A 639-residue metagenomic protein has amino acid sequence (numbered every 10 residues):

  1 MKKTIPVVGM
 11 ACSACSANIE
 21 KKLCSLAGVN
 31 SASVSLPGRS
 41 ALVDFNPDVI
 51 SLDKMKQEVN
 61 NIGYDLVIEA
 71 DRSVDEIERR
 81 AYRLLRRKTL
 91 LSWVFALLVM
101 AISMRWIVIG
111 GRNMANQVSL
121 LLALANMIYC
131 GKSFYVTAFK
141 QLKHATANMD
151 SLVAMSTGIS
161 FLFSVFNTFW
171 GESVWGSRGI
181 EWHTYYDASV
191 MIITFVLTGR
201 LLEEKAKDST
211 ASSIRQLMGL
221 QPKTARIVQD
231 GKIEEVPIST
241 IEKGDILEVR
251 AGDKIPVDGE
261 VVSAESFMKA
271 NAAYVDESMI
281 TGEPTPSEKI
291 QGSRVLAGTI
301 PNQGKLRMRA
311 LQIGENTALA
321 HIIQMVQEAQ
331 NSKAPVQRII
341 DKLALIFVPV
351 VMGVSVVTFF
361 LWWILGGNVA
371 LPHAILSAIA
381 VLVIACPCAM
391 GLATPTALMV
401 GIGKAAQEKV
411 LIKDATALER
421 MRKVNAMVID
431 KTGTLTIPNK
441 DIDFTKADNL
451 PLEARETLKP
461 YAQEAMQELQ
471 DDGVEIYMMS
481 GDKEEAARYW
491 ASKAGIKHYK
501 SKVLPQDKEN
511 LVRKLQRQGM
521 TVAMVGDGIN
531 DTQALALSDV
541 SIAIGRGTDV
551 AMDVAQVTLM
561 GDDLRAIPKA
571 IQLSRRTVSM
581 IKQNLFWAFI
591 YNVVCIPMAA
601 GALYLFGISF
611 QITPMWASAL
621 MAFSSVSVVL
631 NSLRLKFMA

Functional and structural regions predicted by a protein language model:
M1-N116, Q216, K232-I233, A270 (+6 more regions): Flexible metal-binding regulatory segments at protein termini and peripheral loops
T4, L26-V49, D53, H183-Y186 (+3 more regions): Conserved cytosolic catalytic loops of P-type ATPases
A17, G38, I412, R422 (+3 more regions): Conserved ATP-binding TGD loop and adjacent catalytic N/P-domain core of P-type ATPases
E58-E76, Q117-S119, A123-T224, E242 (+9 more regions): Actuator/coupling domain of P-type ATPases
L90-L98, R338-G366, A378-C386, G391-T396 (+1 more regions): Bilayer-spanning, highly hydrophobic alpha-helical transmembrane segments
V108-G111, K143, L162, K404 (+7 more regions): Membrane-embedded alpha-helical bundles of multi-pass transporters
F139-H144, K205-L220, T396-A415, L633-A639: Juxtamembrane helix-loop transition segments at the membrane interface in multi-pass membrane proteins
I280, L376, C386-P451, A534 (+1 more regions): Conserved catalytic phosphorylation-site environment of P-type ATPases
